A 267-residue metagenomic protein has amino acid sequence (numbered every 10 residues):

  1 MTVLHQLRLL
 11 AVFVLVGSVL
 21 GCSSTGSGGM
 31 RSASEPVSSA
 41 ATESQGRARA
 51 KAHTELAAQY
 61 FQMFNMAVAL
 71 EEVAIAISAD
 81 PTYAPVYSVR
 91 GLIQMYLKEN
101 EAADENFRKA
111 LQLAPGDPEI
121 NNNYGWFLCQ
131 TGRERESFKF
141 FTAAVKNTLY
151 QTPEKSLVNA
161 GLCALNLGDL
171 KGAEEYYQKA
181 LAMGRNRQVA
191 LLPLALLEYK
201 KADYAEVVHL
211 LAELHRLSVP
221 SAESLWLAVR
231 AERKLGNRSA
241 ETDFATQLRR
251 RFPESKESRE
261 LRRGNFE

Functional and structural regions predicted by a protein language model:
C22-A74, S78-D80, R262: N-terminal leader/linker segments that initiate helical-solenoid repeat arrays
S27-A41, R216-E267: Terminal, low-structured helical/coil segments at or just beyond the last alpha-helical repeat
E43, A50, A84-P85, P118-E119 (+4 more regions): Helix-start (N-cap) detector for alpha-helical repeat units in TPR-like alpha-solenoids, especially tetratricopeptide
Q45, A79, L113-A114, N147-L149 (+3 more regions): Structural marker of alpha-solenoid helical repeat scaffolds
E55, V89-L92, N123, L157-N159 (+3 more regions): Canonical tetratricopeptide repeat
